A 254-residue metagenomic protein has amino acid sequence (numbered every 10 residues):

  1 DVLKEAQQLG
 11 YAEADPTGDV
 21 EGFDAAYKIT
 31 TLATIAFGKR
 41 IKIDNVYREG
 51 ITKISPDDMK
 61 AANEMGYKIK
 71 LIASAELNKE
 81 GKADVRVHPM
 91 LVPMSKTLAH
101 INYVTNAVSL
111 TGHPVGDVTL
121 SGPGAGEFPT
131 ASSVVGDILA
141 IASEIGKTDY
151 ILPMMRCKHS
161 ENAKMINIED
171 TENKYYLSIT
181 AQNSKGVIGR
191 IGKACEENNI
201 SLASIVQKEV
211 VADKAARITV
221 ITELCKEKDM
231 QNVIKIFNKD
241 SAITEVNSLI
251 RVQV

Functional and structural regions predicted by a protein language model:
D1, V20-K28, E49, K53-D57 (+7 more regions): Conserved active-site and cofactor/substrate-binding residues in soluble primary-metabolism enzymes
V2-H100, T105-A107: Substrate-binding/catalytic subdomain of NAD(P)-dependent oxidoreductase enzymes
L3, Q7, M59-I69, D117-A125 (+3 more regions): Short secondary-structure transition/capping segments
E5, G10-T17, S74-E76, A83-Q182: Catalytic, metal-anchored helix/loop core of enzyme active sites in primary metabolism
D15-P16, Y27-T31, I54-A61, V87 (+7 more regions): Short alpha-helical interface elements
V20-A33, I72-A75, I101, A125-I138 (+3 more regions): A short, terminal or domain-edge coil/loop segment
K53, M94, A99, D117 (+5 more regions): A broad, structure-centric signal for solvent-exposed, well-ordered loop/edge residues that line or flank functional
I138-V254: A conserved regulatory-domain signal marking ACT and ACT-like small-molecule sensing domains and adjacent regulatory
